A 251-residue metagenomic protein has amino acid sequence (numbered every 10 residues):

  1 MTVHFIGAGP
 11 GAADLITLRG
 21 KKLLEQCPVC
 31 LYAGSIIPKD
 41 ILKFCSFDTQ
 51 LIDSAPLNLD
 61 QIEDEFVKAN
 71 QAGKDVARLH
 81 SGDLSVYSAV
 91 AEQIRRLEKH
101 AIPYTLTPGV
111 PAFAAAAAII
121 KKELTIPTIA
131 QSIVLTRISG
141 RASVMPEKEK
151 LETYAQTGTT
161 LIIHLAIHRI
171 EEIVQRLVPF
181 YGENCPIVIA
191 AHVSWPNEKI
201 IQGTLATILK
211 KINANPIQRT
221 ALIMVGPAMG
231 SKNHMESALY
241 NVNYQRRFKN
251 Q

Functional and structural regions predicted by a protein language model:
M1-V110, L209, A221: Class I S-adenosyl-L-methionine
T2-F5, Q61, A72-V76, S132 (+1 more regions): A contiguous loop/helix-start segment that scaffolds small-molecule binding in enzyme catalytic cores
A12, D83-T157, I201-Q202: Class I SAM-dependent methyltransferase SAM-binding "motif I" and its flanking Rossmann-like core
I16-L18, A115-A118, I173: Short hydrophobic alpha-helical segments that form membrane-spanning helices or hydrophobic packing faces of helical
K21, K43, K68, T125-I126 (+3 more regions): Short secondary-structure boundary/capping segments
